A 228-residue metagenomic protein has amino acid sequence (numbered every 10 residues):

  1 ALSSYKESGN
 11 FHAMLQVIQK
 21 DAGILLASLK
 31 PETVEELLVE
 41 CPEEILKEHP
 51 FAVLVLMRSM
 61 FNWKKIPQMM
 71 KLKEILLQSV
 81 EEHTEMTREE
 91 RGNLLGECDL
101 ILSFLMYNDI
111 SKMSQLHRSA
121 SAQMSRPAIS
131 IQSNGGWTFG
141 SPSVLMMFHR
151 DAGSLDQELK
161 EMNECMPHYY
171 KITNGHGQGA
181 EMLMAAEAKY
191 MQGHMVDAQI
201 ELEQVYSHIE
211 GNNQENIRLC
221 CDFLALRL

Functional and structural regions predicted by a protein language model:
A1-M60, Q68, L72-I75: Extended alpha-helical scaffolding segments used for macromolecular assembly and cargo binding
I45-L224: Internal alpha-solenoid helical repeat scaffolds
